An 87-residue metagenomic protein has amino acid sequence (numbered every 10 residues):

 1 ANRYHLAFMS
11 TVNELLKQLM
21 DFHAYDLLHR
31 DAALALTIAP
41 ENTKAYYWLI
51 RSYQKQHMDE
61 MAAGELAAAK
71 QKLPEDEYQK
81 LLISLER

Functional and structural regions predicted by a protein language model:
A1-I38: Alpha-helical adaptor scaffolds
T11, A45, Y78-Q79: TPR alpha-solenoid repeat register
E14, W48, L81-S84: Canonical tetratricopeptide repeat
A63-R87: Terminal, low-structured helical/coil segments at or just beyond the last alpha-helical repeat
